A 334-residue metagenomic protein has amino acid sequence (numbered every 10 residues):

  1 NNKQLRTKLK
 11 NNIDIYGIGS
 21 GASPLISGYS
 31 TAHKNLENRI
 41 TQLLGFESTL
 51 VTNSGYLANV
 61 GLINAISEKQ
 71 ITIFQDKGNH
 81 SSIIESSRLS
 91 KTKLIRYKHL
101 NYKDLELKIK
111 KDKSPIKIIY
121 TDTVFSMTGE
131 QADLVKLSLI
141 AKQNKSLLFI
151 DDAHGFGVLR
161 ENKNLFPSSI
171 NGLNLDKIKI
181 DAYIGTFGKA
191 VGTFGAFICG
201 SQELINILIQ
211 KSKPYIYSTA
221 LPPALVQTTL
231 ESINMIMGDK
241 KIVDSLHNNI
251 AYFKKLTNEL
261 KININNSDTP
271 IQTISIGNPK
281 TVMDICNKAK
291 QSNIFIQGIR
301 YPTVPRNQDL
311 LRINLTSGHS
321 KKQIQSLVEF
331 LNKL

Functional and structural regions predicted by a protein language model:
R6-S54, I250: Conserved N-terminal alpha-helix of the aminotransferase class I/II PLP-enzyme fold
N11, I15-Y16, Q291-I294, T303-L334: PLP-dependent enzyme catalytic core of the Aspartate aminotransferase-like
L62-S81: Conserved PLP-anchoring active-site segment centered on the Schiff-base-forming lysine
I95-I150: Active-site phosphate-binding strand-loop segment of PLP-dependent enzymes
N144-K145, L165-F187, N206, Q210: Conserved active-site segment immediately N-terminal to the catalytic lysine that forms the internal aldimine
A182-I184, V191-V243: Conserved core segment of the aminotransferase class I/II
D244-A251, N258-N293, T303, Q308 (+1 more regions): Conserved PLP-binding catalytic core of the aspartate aminotransferase-like
